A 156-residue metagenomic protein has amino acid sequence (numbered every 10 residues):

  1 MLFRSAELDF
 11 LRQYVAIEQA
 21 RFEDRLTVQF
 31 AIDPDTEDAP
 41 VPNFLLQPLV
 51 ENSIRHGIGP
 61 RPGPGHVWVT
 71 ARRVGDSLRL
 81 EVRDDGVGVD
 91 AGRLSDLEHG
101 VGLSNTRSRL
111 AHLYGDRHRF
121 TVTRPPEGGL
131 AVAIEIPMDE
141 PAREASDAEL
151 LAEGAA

Functional and structural regions predicted by a protein language model:
M1-T123, L130-A133: Two-component histidine phosphotransfer core
P125-A156: C-terminal end segment of the histidine kinase catalytic
